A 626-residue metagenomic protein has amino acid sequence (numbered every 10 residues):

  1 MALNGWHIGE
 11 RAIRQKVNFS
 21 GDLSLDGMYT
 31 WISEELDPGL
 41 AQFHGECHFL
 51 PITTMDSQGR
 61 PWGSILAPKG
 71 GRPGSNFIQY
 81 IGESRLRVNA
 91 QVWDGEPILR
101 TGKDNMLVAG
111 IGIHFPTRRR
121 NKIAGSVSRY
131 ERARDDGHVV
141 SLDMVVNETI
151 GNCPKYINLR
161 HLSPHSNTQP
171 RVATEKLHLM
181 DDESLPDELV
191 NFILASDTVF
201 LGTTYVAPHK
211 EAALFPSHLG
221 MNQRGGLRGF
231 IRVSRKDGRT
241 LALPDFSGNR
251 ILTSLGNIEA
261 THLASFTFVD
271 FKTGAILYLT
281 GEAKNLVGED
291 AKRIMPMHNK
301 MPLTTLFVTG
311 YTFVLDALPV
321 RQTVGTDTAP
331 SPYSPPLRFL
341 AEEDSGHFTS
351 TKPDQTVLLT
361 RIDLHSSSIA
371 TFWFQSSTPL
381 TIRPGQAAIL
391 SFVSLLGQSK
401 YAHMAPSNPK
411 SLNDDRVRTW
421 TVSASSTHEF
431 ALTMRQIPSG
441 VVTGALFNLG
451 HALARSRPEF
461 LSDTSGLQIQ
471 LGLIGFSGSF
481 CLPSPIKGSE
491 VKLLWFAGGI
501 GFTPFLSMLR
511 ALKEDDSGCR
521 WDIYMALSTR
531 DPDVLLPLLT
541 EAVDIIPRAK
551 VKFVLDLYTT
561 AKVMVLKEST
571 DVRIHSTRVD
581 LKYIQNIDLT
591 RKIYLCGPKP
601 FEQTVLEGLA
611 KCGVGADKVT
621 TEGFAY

Functional and structural regions predicted by a protein language model:
M1-H48, K122-T240, N257-T261, A275-P384 (+4 more regions): C-terminal edge-of-domain segments
C47-L50, R60-R118, R224-F271: A short mixed-secondary-structure module that forms the rim of ligand-binding clefts
I52-T54, L107-F115, L201, A264-V269 (+3 more regions): Short conserved beta-strand and strand-loop elements enriched in small hydrophobics with frequent Asp/Gly
M55, R60-W62, G70-G74, I98-R100 (+5 more regions): Classical protein tyrosine phosphatase
A90-V92, G112-F115, G125-R129, V145-E148 (+9 more regions): Short, structured patches in soluble enzyme cores that scaffold and shape functional sites
L243-G248, L252-A260, S265-T280, M295-M297 (+3 more regions): Extended C-terminal subregions enriched in glycine
P244, T253, I276, A431 (+1 more regions): FNR/FR-type flavoprotein reductase catalytic core
S350-L467, L527-D531, T540-V543, Y558-K562: Ferredoxin-reductase
